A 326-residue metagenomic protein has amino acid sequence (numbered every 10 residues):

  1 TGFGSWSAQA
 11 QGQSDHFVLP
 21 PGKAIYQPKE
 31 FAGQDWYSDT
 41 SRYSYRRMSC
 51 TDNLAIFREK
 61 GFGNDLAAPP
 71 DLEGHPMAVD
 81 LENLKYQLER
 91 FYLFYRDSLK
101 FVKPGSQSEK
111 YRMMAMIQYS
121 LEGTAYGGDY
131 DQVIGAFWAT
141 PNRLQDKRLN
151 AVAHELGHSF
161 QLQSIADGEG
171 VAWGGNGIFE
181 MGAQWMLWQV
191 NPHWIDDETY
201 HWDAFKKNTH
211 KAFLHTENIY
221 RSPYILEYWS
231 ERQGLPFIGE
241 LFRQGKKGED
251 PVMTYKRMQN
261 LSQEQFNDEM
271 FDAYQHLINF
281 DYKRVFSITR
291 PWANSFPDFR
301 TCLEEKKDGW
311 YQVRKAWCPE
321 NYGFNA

Functional and structural regions predicted by a protein language model:
T1-S49, D308-A326: N-terminal low-structure segments adjacent to metalloprotease catalytic domains across cellular compartments
F3-W6, F31, Y43-L66, L72 (+6 more regions): Extended hydrophobic/Leu-rich segments
Q9-Q11, I56, Y274: Intrinsic disorder/low-complexity segments
K29-Y37, D65-H75, H210-K211: Surface-exposed intrinsically disordered loops and tails
C50-G175, F179-A183, H193-D196: Juxtacatalytic substrate-recognition/specificity segment
D129-Y130, D146-A151, A166-F237, F242-D281: Acidic/His/Gly-enriched intrinsically disordered linker/tail segments that often contain short helix/coil "MoRF-like"
E249-A326: Beta/coil-rich, acidic/histidine-enriched accessory regions frequently appended to metallopeptidases
